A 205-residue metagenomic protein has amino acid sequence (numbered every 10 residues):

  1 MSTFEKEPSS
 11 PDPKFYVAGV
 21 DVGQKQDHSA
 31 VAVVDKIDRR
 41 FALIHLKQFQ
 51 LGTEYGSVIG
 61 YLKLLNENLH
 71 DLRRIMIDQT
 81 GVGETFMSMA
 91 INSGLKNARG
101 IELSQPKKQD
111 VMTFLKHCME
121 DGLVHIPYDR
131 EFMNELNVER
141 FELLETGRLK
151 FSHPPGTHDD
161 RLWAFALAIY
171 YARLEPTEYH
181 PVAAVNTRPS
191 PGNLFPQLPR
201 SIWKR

Functional and structural regions predicted by a protein language model:
M1-Q105, Q109, T113, I126-R205: RNase H-like, metal-dependent nuclease domains and their acidic two-metal-ion catalytic environment used
V111-D121: Short, surface-exposed amphipathic charged segments that create phosphate/polyanion-binding patches used for binding
